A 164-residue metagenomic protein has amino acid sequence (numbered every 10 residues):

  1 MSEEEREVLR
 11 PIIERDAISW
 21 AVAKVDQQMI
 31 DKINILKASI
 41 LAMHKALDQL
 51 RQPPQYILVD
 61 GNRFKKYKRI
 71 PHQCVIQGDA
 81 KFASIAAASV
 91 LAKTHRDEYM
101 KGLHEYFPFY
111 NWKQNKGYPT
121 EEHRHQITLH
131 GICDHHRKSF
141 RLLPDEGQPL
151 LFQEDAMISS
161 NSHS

Functional and structural regions predicted by a protein language model:
M1-S164: RNase H-like, Mg2+-dependent phosphodiesterase core, and more generally RNA phosphate-backbone-engaging helix-loop
